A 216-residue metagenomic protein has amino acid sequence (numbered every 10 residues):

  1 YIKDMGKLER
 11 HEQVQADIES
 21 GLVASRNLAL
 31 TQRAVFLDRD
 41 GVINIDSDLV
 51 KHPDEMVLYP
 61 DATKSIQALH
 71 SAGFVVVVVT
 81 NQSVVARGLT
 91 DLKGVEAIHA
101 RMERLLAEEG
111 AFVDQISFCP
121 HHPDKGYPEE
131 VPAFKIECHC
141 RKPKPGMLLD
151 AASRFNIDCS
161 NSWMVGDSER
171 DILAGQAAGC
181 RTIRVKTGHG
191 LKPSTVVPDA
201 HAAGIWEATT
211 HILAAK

Functional and structural regions predicted by a protein language model:
Y1-L30: Conserved alpha/beta core of the MobA/IspD/sugar-nucleotide pyrophosphorylase nucleotidyltransferase superfamily
K7, K144, G204: Short, conserved phosphate/pyrophosphate- and ester-handling motifs at nucleotide-, phospho-/glycolipid
T31-V77: Active-site neighborhood of HAD-like aspartate-dependent phosphohydrolases
N44-Y59, V85-K93, E108-E109, V131-C140: Metal-dependent phosphoesterase signature
A62, I66-M102, A111-G126, G175: Substrate-recognition element of Asp-dependent hydrolases with the DxDx(T/V) motif
V131-A133, H139-E169: Conserved Lys-Pro-Asp/Glu-containing loop-to-beta segment of HAD-superfamily phosphomonoesterases, centered on
W163-A202: Acidic, Mg2+-coordinating phosphoryl-transfer loop and its flanking beta/alpha structural elements, shared across
